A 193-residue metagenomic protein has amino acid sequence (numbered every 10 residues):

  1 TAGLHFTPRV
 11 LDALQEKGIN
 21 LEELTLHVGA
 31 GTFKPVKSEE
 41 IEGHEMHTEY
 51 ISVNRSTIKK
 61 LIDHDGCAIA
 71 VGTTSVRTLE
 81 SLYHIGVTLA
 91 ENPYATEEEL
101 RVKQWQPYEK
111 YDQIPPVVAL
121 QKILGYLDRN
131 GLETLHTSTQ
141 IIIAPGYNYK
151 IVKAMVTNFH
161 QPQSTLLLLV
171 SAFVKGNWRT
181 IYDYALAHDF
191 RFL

Functional and structural regions predicted by a protein language model:
A2-L193: Surface-exposed, charge/polar-rich loops and edge strands
